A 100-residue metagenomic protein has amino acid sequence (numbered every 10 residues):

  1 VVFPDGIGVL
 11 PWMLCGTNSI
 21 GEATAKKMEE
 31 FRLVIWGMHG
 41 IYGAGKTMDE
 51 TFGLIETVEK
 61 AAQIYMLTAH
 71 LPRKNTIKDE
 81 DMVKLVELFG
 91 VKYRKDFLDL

Functional and structural regions predicted by a protein language model:
V1-L100: Glycine-rich flexible loops
